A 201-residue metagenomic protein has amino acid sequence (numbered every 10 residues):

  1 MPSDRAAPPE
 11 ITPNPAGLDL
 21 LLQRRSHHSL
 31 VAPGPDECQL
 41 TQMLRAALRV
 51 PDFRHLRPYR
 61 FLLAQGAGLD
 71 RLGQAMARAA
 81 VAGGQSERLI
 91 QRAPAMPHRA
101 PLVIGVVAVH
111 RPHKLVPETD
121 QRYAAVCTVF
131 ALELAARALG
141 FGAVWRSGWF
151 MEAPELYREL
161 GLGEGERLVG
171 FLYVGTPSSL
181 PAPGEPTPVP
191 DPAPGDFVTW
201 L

Functional and structural regions predicted by a protein language model:
M1-R99, L201: N-terminal amphipathic, basic helical "cap/leader" segment at the start of enzyme domains
L20, V103-G105, F171-Y173, F197: Conserved hydrophobic/aromatic beta-strand scaffold that supports enzyme active sites
A47, I104, H110-E159: Small-aliphatic-rich amphipathic alpha-helix that forms the alpha element of a beta-alpha
G66-R71, A77-R78, H110-P112, P154 (+1 more regions): Short, charged/polar surface micro-motifs in flexible loops or helix N-caps
M76-Q85, L115-T119, E159-L160: Short, surface-exposed loop/helix-turn segments at secondary-structure junctions that function as lids/hinges flanking
P94, L160-E185: A glycine-rich helix N-cap at a beta->alpha junction
A100, R167-L168, P194: A generic structural signal for well-ordered coil/turn residues at beta-strand boundaries that shape enzyme active-site
A182-L201: Phosphate/diphosphate-binding glycine-rich loops and adjacent basic-rich segments that engage nucleotide
